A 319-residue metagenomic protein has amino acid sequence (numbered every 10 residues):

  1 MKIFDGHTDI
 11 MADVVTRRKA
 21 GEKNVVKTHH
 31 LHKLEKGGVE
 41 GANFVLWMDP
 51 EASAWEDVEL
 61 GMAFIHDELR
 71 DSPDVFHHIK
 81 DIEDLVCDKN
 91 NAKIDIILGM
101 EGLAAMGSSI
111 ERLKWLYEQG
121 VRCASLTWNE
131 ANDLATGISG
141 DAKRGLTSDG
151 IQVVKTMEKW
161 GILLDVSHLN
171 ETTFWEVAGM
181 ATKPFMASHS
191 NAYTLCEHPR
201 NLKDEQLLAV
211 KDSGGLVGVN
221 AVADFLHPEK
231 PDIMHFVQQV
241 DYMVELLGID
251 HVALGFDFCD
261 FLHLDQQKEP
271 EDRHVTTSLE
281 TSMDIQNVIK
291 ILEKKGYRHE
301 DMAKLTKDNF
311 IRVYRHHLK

Functional and structural regions predicted by a protein language model:
M1-F4, T8-N220, D224-L226, Q239-V244 (+2 more regions): Extended, charged catalytic domains and RNA/DNA-binding interfaces, predominantly in divalent-metal-using enzymes
T28, W55, E59, I233 (+3 more regions): Electropositive phosphate-/nucleotide-binding environments in soluble metabolic enzymes
N43, V252-G255, D301-T306: Conserved active-site loop/cleft motifs that coordinate metal ions or position small ligands
A63, M234, Q238-D241, F256 (+3 more regions): A generic structural signal for well-ordered alpha-helical surface patches
K183, H235, D260: Active/binding-pocket-proximal capping segment
H227-I233, K268-L279, L292-H299: Outer-membrane beta-barrel pore domains
L247-E271, S278: Short acidic/histidine-rich active-site segments
T277-K319: Mid-to-C-terminal alpha-helical segments outside catalytic/metal-binding sites
